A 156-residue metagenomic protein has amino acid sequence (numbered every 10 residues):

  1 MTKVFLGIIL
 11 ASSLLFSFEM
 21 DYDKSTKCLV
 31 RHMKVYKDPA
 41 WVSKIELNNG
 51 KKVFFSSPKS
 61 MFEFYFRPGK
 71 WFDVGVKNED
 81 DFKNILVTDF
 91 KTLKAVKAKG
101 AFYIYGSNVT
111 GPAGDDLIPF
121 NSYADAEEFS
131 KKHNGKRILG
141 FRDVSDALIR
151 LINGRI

Functional and structural regions predicted by a protein language model:
V4-S13: Sec-dependent N-terminal signal peptides
S17-F54, K59-I156: Intrinsically disordered, low-complexity linkers and terminal regions that flank or interleave Cys/His-based
